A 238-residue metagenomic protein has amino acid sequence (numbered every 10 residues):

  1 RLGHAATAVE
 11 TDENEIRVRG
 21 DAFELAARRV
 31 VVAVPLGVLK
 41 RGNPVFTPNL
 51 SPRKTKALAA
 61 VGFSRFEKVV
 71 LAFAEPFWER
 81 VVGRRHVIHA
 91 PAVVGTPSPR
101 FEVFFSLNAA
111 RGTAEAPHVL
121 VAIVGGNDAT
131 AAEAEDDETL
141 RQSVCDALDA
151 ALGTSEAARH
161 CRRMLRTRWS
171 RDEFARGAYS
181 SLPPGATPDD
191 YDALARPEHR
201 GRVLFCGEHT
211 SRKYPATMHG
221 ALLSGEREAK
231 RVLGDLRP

Functional and structural regions predicted by a protein language model:
R1, R41, V45, R53-L58 (+5 more regions): Residue-level signal for pocket-adjacent positions within structured domains
L2-R17: A conserved short coil-to-beta-strand element within the FAD-binding core of flavoproteins
G3-A5, D21-A22, V124: Short, well-ordered beta-to-alpha junction loops that form the rim of enzyme active sites and present histidine/acidic
A5, G37, T210: Catalytic metal-binding/acid-base residues of hydrolase active sites
A5-A8, K68, R163: Extracellular/lumenal ectodomain signal focusing on beta-strand-rich modules and carbohydrate-recognition contexts
E10-T11, R19-R84, T154: Central helical "cap/lid" subdomain
E15-R17, L25, R65, V81-P238: Conserved flavin/dinucleotide-binding core of flavoenzymes
